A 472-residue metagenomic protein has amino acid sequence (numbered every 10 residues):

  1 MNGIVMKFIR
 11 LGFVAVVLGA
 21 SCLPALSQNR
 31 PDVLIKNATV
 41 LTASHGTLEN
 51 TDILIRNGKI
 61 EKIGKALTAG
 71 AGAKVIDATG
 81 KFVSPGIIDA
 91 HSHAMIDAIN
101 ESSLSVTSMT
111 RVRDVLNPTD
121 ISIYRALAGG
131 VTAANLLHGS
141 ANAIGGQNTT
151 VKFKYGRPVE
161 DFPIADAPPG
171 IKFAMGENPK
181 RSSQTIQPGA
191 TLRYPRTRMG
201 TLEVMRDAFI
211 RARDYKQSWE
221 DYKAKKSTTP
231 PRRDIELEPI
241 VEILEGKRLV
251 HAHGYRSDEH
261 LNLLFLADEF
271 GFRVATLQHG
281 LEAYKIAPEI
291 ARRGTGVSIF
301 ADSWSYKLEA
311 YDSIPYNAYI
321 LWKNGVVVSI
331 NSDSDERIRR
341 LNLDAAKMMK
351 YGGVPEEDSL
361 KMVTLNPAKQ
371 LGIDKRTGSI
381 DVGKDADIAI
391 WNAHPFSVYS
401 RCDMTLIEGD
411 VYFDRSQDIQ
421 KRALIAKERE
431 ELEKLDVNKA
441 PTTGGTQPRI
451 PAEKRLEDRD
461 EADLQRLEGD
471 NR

Functional and structural regions predicted by a protein language model:
G12-C22: Bacterial N-terminal signal peptides
A25-N29: Boundary at the C-terminal end of the N-terminal hydrophobic targeting segment
P31-I35, A69-D114, D120, A128: Replace "His-x-His-based motif
A38-L41, D381-I425: C-terminal cap of metal-dependent C-N hydrolases
V40, S44-S84: Histidine-rich, glycine-flanked metal-binding segment
A98-E101, V106-T110, L249, P288-A291 (+1 more regions): His/Asp/Glu-enriched, well-ordered alpha-helical/loop segment that forms or immediately abuts the divalent-metal
N100-L116, R157, K172-A174, P179-I186 (+2 more regions): Active-site gating loops and adjacent loop-to-helix segments of metal-dependent hydrolytic enzymes
L127-T276, R401, I407, D414-D418 (+1 more regions): Polyanionic/metal-chelating signatures
